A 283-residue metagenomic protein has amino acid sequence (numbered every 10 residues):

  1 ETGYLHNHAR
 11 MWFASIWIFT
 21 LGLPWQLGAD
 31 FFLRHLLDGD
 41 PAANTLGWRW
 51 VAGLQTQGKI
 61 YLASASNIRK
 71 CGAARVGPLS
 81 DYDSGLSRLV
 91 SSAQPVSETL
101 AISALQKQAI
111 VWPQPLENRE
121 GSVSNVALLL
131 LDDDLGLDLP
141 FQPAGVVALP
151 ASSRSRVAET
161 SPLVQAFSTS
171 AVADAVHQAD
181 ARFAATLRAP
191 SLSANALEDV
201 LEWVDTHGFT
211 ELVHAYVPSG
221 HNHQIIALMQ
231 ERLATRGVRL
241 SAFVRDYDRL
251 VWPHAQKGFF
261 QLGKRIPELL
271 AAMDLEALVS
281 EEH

Functional and structural regions predicted by a protein language model:
E1-P113, G121, A185, V238: Active-site-proximal binding-pocket segments
E1-T2, L33-R34, N44, A101-H283: Trp/Phe/Arg-rich N-terminal binding region typifying the photolyase-homology
